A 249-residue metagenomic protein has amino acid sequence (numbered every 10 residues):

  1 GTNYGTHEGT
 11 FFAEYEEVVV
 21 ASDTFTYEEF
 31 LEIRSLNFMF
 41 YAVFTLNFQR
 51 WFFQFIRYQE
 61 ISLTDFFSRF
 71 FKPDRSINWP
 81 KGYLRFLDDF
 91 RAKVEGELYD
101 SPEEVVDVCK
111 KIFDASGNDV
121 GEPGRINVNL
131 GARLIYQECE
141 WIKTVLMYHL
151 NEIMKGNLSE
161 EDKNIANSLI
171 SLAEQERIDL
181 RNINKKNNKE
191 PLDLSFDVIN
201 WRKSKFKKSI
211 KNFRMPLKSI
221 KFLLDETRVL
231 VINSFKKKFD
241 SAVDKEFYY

Functional and structural regions predicted by a protein language model:
G1-F70, I165, I183-W201, F206-Y249: A structural motif corresponding to the C-terminal lobe/cap of the Radical SAM core domain
Y58, S62-N212: Terminal or standalone catalytic/regulatory effector modules within metabolic enzymes and repeat proteins
